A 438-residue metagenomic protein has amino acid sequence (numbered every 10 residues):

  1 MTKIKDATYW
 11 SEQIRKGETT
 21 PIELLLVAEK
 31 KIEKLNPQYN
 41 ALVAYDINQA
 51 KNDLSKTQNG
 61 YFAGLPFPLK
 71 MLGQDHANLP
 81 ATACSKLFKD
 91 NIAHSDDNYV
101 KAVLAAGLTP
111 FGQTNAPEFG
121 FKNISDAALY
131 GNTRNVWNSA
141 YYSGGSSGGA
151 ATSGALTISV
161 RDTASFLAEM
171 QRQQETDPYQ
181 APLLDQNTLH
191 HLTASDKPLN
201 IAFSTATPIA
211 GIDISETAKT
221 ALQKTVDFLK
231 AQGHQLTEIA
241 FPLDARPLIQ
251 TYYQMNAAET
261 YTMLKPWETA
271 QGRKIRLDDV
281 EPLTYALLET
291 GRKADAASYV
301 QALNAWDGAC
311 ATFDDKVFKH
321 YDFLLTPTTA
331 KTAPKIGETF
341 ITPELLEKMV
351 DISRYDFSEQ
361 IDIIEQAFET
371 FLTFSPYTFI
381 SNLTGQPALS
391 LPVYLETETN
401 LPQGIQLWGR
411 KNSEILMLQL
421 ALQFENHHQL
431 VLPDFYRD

Functional and structural regions predicted by a protein language model:
M1-Y45, P433, R437-D438: An N-terminal boundary/leader segment
G17, K70, A294-D438: Glycine-rich, small-residue loops and helix-cap segments that act as flexible hinges at active-site edges
E18-L25, E216-A240, E268-R273, Y299 (+1 more regions): Acyltransferase
A28, A50, K70, V103 (+3 more regions): Conserved hydrophobic/aromatic pocket- or pore-lining residues that grip, position, or stack substrates in active sites
L54-P66, L192-A202: Immediate post-signal peptide segment of exported/extracytoplasmic ligand-binding proteins
F62-A155, T328-P343, D356, I364: Short glycine/serine-rich loop/turn segments
G154-T220, L430-F435: A short helix-breaking turn/cap at a secondary-structure junction
A181-L183, S204-A206, I239-Y253, V280-G291: Flexible, acidic loop-helix segments that line cofactor/substrate-binding pockets
